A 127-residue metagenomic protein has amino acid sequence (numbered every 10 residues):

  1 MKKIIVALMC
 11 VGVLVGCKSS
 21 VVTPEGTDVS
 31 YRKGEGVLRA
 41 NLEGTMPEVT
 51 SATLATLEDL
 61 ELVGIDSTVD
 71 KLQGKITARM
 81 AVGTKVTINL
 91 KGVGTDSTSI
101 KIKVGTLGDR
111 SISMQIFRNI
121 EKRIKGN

Functional and structural regions predicted by a protein language model:
M1-I4: Positively charged n-region of N-terminal signal peptides that target proteins for export
V13-G16: C-terminal motif of bacterial Sec signal peptides marking the signal peptidase cleavage site
K18-N127: Ser/Thr-rich, low-complexity intrinsically disordered terminal regions
